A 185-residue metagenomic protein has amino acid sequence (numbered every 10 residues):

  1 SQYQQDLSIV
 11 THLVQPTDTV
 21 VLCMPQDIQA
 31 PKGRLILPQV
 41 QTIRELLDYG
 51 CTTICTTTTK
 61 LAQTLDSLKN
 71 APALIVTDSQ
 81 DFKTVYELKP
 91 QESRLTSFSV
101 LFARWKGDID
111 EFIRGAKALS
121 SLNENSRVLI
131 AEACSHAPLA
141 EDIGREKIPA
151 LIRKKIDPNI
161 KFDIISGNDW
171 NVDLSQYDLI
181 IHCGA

Functional and structural regions predicted by a protein language model:
S1-G144, A150-R153, I165-L179: C-terminal-of-GTPase-core extension/linker across diverse P-loop GTPases
D157-I160: Short beta-strand/loop segments at the ligand-binding rim of alpha/beta enzyme cores
